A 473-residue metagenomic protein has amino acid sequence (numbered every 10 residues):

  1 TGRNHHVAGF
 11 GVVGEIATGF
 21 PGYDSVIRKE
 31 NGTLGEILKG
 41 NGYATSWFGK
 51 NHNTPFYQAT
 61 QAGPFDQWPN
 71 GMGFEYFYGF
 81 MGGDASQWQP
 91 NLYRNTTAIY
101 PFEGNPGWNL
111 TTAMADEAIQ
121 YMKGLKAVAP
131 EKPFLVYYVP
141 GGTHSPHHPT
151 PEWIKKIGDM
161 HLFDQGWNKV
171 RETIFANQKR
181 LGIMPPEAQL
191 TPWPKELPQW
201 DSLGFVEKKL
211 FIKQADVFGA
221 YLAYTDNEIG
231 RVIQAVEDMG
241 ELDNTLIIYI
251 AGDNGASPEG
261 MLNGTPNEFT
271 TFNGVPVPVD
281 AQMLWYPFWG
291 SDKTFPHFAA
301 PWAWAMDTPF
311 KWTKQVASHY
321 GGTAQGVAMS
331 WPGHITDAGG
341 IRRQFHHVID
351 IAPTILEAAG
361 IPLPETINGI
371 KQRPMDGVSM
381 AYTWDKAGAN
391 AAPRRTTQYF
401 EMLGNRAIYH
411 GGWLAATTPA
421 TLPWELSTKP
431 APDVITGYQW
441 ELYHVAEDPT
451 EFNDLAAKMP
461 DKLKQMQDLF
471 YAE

Functional and structural regions predicted by a protein language model:
T1-E441, P449-L469: Formylglycine-dependent sulfatase
Y471-E473: Accessory carbohydrate-binding/adhesion or oligomerization-edge regions at the termini of glycan-active proteins
